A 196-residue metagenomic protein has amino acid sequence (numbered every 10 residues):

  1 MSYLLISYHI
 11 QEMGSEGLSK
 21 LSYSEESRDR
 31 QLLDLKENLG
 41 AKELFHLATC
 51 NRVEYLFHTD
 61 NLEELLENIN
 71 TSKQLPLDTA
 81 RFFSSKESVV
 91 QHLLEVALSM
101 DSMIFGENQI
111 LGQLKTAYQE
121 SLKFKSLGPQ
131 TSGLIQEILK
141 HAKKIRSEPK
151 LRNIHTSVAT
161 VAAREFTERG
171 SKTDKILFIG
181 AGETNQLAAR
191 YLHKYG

Functional and structural regions predicted by a protein language model:
M1-S102: A glycine-rich (often HGG/GG-containing) alpha/beta subdomain
S19, K150, I176: Conserved short-loop catalytic and cofactor-binding motifs
K36, A163-T167, A189: Generic structural signal for well-ordered alpha-helical scaffold segments
Y55, F105, I179: Short glycine-rich loop/turn motifs that provide flexible caps or phosphate-binding loops at active sites
N61-L65, I110, T184: Short phosphate-engaging motifs
L77-K172: Glycine/serine-rich phosphate-binding loop and adjoining beta1-alpha1 elements at the start of nucleotide-handling
R169-G196: Glycine-rich phosphate/diphosphate-binding loop of Rossmann-like nucleotide-binding domains
